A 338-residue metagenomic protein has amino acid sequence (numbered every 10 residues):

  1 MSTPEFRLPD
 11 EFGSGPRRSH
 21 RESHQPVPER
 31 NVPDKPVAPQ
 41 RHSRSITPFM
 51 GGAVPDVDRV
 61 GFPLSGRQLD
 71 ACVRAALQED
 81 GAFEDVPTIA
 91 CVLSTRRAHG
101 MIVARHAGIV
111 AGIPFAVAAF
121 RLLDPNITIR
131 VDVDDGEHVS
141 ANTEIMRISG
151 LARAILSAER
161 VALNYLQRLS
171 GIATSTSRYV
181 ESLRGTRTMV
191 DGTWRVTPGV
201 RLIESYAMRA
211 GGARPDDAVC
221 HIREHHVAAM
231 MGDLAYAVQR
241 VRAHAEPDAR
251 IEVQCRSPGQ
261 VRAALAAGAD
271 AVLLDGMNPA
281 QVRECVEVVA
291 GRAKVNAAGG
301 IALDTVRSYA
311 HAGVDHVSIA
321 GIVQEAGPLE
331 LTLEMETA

Functional and structural regions predicted by a protein language model:
S45-E252, R256-A267, A271, A280-V288 (+4 more regions): Acidic/glycine-rich phosphate/pyrophosphate-binding loops and surrounding catalytic core that coordinate Mg2+
D275, A320: Conserved residues at the C-terminal ends of beta-strands
G276, G300: C-terminal active-site rim and adjoining tail of enzyme catalytic domains
G321-A338: Short, charged, intrinsically disordered terminal tails
